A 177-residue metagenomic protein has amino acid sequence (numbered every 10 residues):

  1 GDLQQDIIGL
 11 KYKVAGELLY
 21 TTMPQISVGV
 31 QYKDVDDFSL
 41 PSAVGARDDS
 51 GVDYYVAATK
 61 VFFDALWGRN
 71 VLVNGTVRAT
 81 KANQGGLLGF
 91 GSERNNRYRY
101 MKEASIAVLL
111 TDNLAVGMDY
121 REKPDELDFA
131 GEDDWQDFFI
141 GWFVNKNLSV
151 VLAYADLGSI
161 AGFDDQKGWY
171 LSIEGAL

Functional and structural regions predicted by a protein language model:
G1-I7, D48-S50, K81-Q84, R94-Y100 (+2 more regions): Solvent-exposed loop/turn segments connecting transmembrane beta-strands in outer-membrane beta-barrel proteins
G1-Y98, A104: Outer-membrane pore/translocation modules
I8, I140-W142, L148-V150, D164-L177: Outer-membrane beta-barrel "beta-signal"
L10, Q31-K33, D119, Q136-D137 (+2 more regions): Secondary-structure boundary/capping motif
V14-Y20, F62-W67, K81, V108-L114 (+3 more regions): Outer-membrane beta-barrel strand-turn architecture
T22-P24, Y55, N74, A115 (+5 more regions): Residue-level detection of beta-strand scaffold positions
Y100-S149: Glycine/small-residue-rich hydrophobic helix-like segments
